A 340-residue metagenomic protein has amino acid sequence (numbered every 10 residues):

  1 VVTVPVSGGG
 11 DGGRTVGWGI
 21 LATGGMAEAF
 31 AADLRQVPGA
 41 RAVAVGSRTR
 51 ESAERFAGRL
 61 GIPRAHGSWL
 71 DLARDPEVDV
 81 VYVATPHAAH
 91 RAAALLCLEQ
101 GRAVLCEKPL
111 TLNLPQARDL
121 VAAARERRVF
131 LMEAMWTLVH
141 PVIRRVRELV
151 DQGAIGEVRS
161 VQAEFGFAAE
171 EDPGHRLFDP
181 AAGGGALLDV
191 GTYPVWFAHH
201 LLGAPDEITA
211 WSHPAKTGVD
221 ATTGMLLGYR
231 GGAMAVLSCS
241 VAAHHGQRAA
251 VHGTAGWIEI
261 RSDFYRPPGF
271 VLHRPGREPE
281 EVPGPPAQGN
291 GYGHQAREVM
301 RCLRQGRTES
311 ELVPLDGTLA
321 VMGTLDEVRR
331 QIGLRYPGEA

Functional and structural regions predicted by a protein language model:
V1-G12, V80-Y82, R230, R301-A340: C-terminal helix-rich "cap/oligomerization" subdomain common to oxidoreductases
V1-L60: N-terminal Rossmann-like dinucleotide-binding module
V2-P5, W196-P267, V299-C302, E339: Contiguous beta-strand/loop segments that form the cofactor/metal-binding neighborhood of enzyme cores
I62-S68: Conserved SAM-binding strand-loop segment of SAM-dependent methyltransferases
V80, P86-H87, R91-M135: Beta-strand-loop-alpha-helix segment that lines the small-molecule cofactor/substrate pocket of alpha/beta enzymes
T137-T209, K216: Predominantly a Rossmann-like dinucleotide-binding segment in NAD(P)-dependent oxidoreductases
G284-R297, V313: Active-site loop of classical SDR/Rossmann-like NAD(P)-dependent oxidoreductases, centered on the catalytic Tyr-X3-Lys
